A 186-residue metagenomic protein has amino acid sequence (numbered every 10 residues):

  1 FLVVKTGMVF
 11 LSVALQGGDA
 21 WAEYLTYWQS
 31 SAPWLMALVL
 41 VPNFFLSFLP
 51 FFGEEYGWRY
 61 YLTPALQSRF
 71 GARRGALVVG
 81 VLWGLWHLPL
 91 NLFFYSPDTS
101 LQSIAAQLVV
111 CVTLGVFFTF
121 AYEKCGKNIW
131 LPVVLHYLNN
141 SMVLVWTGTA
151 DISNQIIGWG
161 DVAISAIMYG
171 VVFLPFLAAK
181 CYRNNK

Functional and structural regions predicted by a protein language model:
F1-K5, F120, K124, P132: Hydrophobic alpha-helical membrane-insertion segments
F1-L2, F48, V81-L90, Y137-T147: Aromatic-anchored segments of alpha-helical transmembrane domains
F1-Y56, T63-R69, Y95-S103: Juxtamembrane helix-loop-helix connectors linking adjacent transmembrane helices in multi-pass membrane enzymes
F44-F48, L77-G84, I104, L108 (+3 more regions): Residue-level signature of the transmembrane alpha-helical core of multi-pass small-molecule transporters
F52-L82, F94, F120-N128: Membrane-interface helix/loop boundary segments of multi-pass membrane proteins
T99-A106, I156-D161: Non-cytosolic membrane-interface motifs at loop->transmembrane helix junctions
V112-F120: Hydrophobic alpha-helical transmembrane segments of polytopic membrane proteins
C125, W130, L135-K186: C-terminal membrane module of polytopic membrane proteins
